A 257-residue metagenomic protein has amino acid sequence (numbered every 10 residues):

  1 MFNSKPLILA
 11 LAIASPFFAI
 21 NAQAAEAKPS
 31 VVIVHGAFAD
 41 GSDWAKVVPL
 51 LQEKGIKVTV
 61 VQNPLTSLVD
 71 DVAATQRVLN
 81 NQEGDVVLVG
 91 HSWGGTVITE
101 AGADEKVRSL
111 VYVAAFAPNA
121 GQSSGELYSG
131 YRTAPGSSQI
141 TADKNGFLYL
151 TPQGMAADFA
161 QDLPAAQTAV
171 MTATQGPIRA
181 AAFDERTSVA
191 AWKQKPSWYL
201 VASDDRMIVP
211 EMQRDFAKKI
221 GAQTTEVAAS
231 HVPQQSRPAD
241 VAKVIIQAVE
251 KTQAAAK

Functional and structural regions predicted by a protein language model:
M1-L9: Bacterial N-terminal signal peptides that target proteins for export
A27-L68: Conserved HGGG/HGGXW glycine-rich cap/lid loop of the alpha/beta-hydrolase fold
E53, K57-V87, A101-D104, G125-S129: Active-site loop/oxyanion-hole signature of alpha/beta-hydrolase fold enzymes
V89-G94, I98: Gly/Ala-rich beta-loop-alpha elbow adjacent to hydrolase catalytic centers
K106-V107, V111-P152, R179-A182: Flexible "cap/lid" loop of the alpha/beta hydrolase fold
V170-K193: Active-site nucleophile elbow and catalytic-triad environment of alpha/beta-hydrolase enzymes
Y199-V201: Short beta-strand/loop motif that positions the catalytic acidic residue of the alpha/beta-hydrolase fold
S203-A229, Q235, D240, A248: Conserved loop-alpha-helix segment in the C-terminal half of the alpha/beta-hydrolase fold that carries the catalytic
